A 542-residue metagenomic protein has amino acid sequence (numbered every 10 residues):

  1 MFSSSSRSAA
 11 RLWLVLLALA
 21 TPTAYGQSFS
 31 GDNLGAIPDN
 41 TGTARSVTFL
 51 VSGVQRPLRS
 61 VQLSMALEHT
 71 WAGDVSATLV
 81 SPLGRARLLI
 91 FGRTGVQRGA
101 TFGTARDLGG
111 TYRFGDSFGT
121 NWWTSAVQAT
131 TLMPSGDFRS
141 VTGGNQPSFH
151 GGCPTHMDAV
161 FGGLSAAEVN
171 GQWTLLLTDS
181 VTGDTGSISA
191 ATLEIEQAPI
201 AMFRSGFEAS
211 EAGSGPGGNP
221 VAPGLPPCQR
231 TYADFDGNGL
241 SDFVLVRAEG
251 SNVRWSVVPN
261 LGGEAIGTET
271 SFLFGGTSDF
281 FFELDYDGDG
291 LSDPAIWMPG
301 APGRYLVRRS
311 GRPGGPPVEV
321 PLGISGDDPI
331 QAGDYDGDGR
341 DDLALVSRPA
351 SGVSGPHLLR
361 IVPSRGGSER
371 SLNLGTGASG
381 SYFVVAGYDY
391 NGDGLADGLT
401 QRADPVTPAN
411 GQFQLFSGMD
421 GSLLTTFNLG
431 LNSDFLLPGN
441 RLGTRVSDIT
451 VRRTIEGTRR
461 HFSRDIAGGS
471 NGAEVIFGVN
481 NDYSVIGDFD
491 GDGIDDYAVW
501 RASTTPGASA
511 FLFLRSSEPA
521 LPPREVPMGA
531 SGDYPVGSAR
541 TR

Functional and structural regions predicted by a protein language model:
F2-W13: Bacterial N-terminal signal peptides that target proteins for export
R11-P22: Bacterial N-terminal signal peptides
Q27-G206: Loop and turn regions of beta-sandwich accessory domains that flank beta-strands and are enriched in small/polar
L193-I200, S210, G537-R542: Short beta-strand-to-coil "C-cap" segments at the C-terminal boundary of structured domains/repeats, marking
F207, E211-V221: Ser/Thr-rich, Pro/Gly/Ala-heavy low-complexity intrinsically disordered linkers and tails of secreted extracellular
G218-R542: Trp/Gly-enriched beta-strand/coil motifs that build multi-repeat beta-propeller-like domains and related W-rich binding
